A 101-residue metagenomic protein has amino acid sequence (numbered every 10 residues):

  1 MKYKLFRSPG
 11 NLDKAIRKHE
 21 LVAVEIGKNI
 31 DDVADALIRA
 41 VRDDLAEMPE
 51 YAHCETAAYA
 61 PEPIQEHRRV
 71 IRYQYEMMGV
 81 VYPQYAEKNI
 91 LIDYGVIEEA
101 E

Functional and structural regions predicted by a protein language model:
M1-E20: Short aromatic-glycine-(Arg/Gly/Cys) micro-motifs in beta-strand/loop hairpins
Y3-L5, E25, V33, L37 (+1 more regions): Hydrophobic beta-strand residues in large extracellular and virion-surface proteins
S8, G27-N29, E87: Intrinsically disordered, low-complexity coil/linker segments enriched for acidic/polar and small residues
R17-D32: A short, exposed loop/beta-hairpin motif centered on an aromatic-Gly-Thr core
R39-E101: Short, mixed-charge low-complexity intrinsically disordered segments
